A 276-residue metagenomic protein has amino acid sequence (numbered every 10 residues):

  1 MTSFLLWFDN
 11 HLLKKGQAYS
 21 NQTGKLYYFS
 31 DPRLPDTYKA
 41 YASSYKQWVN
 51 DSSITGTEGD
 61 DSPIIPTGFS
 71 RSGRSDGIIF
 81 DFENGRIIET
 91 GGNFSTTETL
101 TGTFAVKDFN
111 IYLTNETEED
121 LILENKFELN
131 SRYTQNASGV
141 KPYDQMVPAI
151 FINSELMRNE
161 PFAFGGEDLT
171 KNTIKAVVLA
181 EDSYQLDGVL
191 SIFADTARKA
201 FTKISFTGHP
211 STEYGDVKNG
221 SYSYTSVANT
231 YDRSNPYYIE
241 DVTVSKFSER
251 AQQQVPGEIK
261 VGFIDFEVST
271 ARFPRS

Functional and structural regions predicted by a protein language model:
M1-Q22, K141, E155-K171, K218-S276: Short, charged interaction patches at domain edges and termini
M1-T96, T101-E116: Extended beta-strand solenoid/passenger and fiber regions
T103, T173-L179, D265-S269: Residue-level recognition of well-ordered beta-strand positions that form the cores of beta-sheet-rich folds across
A105-S131, M146-I150: Surface-exposed beta-loop interaction hotspot
F109-I111, P161, S183-Q185, F273-R275: Intrinsically disordered, low-complexity acidic/polar segments
D120-L121, L169-T173, A194-K199: Short, low-complexity, polar/charged sequence segments that are solvent-exposed and flexible
F127-L190, K246-V255: Short, solvent-exposed beta-alpha or beta-beta edge segments that form flexible loop/patches at the rim of ligand
Y184-D241: Intrinsically disordered, low-complexity segments enriched in Gly and acidic/Ser/Thr residues that form flexible
